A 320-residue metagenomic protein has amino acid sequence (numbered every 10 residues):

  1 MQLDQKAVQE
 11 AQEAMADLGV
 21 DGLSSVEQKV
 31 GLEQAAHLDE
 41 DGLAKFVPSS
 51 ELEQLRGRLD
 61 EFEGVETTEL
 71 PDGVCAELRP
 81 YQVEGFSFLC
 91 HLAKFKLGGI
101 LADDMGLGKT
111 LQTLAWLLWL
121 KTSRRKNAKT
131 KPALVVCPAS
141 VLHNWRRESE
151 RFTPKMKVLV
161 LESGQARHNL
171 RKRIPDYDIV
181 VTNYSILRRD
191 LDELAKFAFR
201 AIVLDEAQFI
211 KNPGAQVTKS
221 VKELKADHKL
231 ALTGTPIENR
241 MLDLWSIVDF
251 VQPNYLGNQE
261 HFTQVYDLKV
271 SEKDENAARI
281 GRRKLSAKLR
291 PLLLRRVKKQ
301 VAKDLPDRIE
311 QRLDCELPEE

Functional and structural regions predicted by a protein language model:
M1-G57, K129-T130, L244: Charged, low-complexity intrinsically disordered regions
A44-D274, S286-E320: ASCE P-loop NTPase motor core, strongest for the SF2 helicase catalytic module
E275-R283: Extended, highly charged alpha-helical segments
